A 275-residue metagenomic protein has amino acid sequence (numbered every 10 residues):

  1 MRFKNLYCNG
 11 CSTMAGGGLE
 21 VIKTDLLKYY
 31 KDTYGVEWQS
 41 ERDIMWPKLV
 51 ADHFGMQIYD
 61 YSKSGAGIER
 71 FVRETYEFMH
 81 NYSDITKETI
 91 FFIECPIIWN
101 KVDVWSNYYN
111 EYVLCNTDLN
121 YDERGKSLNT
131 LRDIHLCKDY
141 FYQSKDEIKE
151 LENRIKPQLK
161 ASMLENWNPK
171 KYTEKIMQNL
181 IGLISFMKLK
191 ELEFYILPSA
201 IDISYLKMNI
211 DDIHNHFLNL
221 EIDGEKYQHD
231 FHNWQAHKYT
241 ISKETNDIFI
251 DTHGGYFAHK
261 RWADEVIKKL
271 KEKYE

Functional and structural regions predicted by a protein language model:
M1-R70, G255-D264: Serine-esterase "nucleophile elbow" of acetyl-processing enzymes
R42, F71, K175-N179: Short, glycine/acidic-rich beta->alpha junctions
I68-F78: Outer-membrane beta-barrel proteins
Y76-E275: Alpha-helical cap/lid subdomain in secreted, periplasmic, or secretory-pathway luminal O-acyl-processing enzymes
